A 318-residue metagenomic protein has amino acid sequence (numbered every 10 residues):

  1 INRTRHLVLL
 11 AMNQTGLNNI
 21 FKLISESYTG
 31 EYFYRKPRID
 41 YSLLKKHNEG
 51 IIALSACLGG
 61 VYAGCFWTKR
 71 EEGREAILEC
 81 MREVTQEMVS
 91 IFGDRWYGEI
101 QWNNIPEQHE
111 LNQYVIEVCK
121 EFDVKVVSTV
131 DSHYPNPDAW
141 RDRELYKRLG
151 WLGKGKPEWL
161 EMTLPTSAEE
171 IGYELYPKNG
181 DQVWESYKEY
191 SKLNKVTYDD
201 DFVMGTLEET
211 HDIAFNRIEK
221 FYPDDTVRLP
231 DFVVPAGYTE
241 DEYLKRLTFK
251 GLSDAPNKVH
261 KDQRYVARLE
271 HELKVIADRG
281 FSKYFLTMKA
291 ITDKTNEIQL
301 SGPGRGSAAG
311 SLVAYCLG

Functional and structural regions predicted by a protein language model:
I1-G318: Phosphodiester-processing cores and adjacent nucleic acid-binding clamps
